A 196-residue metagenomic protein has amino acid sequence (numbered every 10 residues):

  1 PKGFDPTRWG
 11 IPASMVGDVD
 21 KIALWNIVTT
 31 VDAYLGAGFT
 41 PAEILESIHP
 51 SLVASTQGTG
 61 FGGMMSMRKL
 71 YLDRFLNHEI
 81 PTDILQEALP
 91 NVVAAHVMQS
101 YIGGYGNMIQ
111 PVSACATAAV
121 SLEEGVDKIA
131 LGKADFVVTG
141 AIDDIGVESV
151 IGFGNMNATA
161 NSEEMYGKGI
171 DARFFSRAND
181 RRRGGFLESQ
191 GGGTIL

Functional and structural regions predicted by a protein language model:
P1-T56, S121-E124: Conserved active-site "lid/cap" helical segment
F39-S47, G62-S66, F75-L196: Acyl-thioester C-C bond-transforming condensing/cleaving domain
T56-G62: Short glycine-rich beta-strand segments
